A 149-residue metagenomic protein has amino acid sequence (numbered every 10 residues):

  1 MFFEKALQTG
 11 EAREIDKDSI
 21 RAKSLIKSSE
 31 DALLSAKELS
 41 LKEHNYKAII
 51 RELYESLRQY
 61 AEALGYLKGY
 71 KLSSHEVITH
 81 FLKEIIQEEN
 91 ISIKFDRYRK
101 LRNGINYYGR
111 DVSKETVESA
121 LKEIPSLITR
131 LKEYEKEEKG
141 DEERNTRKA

Functional and structural regions predicted by a protein language model:
M1-A149: Terminal alpha-helical segments
